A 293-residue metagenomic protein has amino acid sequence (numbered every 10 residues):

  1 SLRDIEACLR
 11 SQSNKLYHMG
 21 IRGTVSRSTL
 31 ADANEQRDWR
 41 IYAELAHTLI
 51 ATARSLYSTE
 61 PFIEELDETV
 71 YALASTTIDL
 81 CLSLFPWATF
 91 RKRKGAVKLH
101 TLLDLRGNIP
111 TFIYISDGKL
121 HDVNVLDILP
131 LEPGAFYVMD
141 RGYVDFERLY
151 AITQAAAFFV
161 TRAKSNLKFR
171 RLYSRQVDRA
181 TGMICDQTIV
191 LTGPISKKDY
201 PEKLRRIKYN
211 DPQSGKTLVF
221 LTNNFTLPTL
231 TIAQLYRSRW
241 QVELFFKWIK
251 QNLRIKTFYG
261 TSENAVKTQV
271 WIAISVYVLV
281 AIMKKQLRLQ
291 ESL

Functional and structural regions predicted by a protein language model:
S1-C8, R37, E44-T48, T52 (+3 more regions): Single, function-defining residue in the core of a domain
D4-N14, G20-R27: A short glycine/small-residue-enriched secondary-structure motif
S13-H18, D32, L80-C81: Short active-site-adjacent helix-start/loop capping segments
H18-R37, H47: Major-groove recognition helix of helix-turn-helix-like DNA-binding domains
S28-D32, A53-Y57, R175: Short alpha-helical linear motifs
A88: A glycine- and small-aliphatic-rich helix-loop capping segment at beta-alpha/alpha-beta transitions that lines
